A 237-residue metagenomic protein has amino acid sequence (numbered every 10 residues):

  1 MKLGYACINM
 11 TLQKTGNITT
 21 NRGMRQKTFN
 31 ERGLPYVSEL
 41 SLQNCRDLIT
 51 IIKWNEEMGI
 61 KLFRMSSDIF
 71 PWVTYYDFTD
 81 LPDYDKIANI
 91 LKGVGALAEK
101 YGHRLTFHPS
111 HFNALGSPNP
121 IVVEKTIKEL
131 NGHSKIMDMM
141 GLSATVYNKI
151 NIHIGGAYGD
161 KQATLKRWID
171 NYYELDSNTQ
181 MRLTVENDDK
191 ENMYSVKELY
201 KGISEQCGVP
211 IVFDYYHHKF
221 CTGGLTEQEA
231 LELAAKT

Functional and structural regions predicted by a protein language model:
M1-R104, N113-I127, N131-L142, V146 (+5 more regions): Alpha/beta catalytic barrel-like cores
S66-D68, P109-S110, G155, N187-D188: Short, well-ordered beta-to-alpha junction loops that form the rim of enzyme active sites and present histidine/acidic
H108, L183, D214: Conserved, mostly hydrophobic/aromatic
G132, G159-E174, K190-Y194: Active-site glycine-rich loop that binds ribose-phosphate moieties when present
N148-A163: Glycine-rich phosphate-binding "P-loop"
L175-N187: Short, conserved active-site entrance elements at the starts or edges of catalytic domains
E191, Y216-T222: Short acidic, Gly/Ser-rich segments with clustered Asp/Glu that frequently serve as metal-coordination loops in enzyme
